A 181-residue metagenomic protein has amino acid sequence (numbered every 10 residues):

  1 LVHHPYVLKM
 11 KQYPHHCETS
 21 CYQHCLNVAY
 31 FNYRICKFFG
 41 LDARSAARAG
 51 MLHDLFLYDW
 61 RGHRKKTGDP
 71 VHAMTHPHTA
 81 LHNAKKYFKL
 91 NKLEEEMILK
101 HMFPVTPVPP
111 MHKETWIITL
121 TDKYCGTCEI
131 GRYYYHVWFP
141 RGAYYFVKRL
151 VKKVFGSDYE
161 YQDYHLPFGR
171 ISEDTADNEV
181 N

Functional and structural regions predicted by a protein language model:
L1-N181: Metal-dependent phosphohydrolase cores
